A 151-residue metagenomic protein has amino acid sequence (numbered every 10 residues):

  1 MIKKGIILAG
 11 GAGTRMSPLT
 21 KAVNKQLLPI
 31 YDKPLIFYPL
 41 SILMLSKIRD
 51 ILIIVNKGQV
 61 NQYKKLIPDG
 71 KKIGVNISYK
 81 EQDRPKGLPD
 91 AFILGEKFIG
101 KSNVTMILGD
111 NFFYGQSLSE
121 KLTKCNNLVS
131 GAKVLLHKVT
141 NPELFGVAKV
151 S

Functional and structural regions predicted by a protein language model:
M1-I7, R15-P18, L28-P29, K33-L108 (+2 more regions): Conserved N-terminal catalytic core of the sugar/cofactor nucleotidyltransferase
G11, D110, K138: Active-site glycine-centered loops adjacent to acidic/histidine catalytic or metal-binding residues that shape
Y114-S151: Conserved core of the sugar-phosphate nucleotidyltransferase
